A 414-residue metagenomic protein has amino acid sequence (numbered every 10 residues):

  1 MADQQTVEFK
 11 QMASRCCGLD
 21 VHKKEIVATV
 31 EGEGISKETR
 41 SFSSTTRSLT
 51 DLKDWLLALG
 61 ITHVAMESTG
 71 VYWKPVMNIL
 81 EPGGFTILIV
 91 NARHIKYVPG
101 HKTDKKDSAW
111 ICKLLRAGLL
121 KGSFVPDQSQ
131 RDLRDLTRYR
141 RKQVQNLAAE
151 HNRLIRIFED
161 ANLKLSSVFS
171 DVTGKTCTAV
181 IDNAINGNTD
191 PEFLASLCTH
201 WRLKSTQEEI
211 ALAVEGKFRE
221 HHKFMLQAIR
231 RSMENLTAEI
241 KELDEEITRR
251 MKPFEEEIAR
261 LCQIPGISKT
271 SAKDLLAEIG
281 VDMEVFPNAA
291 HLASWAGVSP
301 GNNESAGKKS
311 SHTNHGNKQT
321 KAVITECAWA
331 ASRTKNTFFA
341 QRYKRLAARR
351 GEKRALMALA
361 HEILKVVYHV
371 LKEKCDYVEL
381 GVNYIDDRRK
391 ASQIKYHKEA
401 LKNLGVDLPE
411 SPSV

Functional and structural regions predicted by a protein language model:
M1-V414: A detector of single, family-specific signature residues that are central to catalytic or substrate-handling motifs
